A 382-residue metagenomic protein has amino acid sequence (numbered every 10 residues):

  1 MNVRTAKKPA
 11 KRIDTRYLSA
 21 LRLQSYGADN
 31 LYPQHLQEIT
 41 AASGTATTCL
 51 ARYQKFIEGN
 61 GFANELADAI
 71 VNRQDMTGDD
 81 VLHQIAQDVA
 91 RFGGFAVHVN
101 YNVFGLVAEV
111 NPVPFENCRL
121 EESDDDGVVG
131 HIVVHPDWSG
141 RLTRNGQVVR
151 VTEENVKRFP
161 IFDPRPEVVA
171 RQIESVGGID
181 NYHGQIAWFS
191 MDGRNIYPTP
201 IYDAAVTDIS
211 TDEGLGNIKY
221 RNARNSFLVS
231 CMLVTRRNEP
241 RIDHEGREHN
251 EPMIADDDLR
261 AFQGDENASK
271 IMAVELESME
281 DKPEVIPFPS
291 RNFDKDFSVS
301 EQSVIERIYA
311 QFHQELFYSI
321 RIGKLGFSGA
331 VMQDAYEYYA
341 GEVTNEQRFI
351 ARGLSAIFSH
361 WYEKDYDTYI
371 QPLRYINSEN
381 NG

Functional and structural regions predicted by a protein language model:
M1-T5, T368-G382: Short amphipathic alpha-helical segments
N2-G44, D68-V274: Structured, contiguous alpha/beta core segments that scaffold functional sites
T15, S19-T40, R194-Y197, Y202-A204 (+4 more regions): Extended, non-catalytic structural segments that build the interaction scaffolds of large macromolecular assemblies
Q24, A42, F56-G59, N72-R73 (+5 more regions): Surface-exposed polar/charged interaction patches
A46-M76: Charged, compositionally biased non-catalytic regions
Q87, R91, E109-P112, T235 (+4 more regions): Generic structural "secondary-structure junction" signal
P114, I322, A335-Y338: N-terminal low-complexity, intrinsically disordered patches enriched in charged
H131-V156, P160-E167, H249-G329, A351-T368: Long amphipathic alpha-helical segments
